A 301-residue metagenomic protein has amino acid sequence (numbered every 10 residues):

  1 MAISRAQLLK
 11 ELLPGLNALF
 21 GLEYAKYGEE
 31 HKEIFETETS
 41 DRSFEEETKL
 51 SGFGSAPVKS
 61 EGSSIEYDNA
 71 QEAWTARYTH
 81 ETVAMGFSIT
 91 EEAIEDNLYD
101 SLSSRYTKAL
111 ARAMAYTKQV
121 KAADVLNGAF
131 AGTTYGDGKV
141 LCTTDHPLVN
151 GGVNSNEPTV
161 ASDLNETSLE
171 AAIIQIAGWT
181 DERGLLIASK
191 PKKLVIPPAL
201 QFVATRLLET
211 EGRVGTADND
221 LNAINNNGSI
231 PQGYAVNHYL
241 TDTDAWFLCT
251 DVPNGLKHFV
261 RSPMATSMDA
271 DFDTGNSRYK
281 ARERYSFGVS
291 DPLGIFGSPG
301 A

Functional and structural regions predicted by a protein language model:
M1-Y27: N-terminal alpha-helical "arm" segments
A2-K10, C142-D181, A188-K193, A199-A301: Sequence/fold signature of self-assembling virion shell proteins
A25-V83: Assembly/oligomerization interface modules of large self-assembling protein complexes
T75-T133, L194, Y279-A281: Long, contiguous amphipathic alpha-helices that act as assembly "spine/axial" helices in icosahedral shell and virion
A76-E81, E92, T133, K139 (+3 more regions): Flexible, active-site-adjacent loop/turn segments at secondary-structure boundaries
T79, L102, Y106, A161-S168 (+1 more regions): Short, contiguous, pocket-lining structural segments that sit at or immediately flank catalytic/ligand-binding sites
N127, A131, E182-I187: Surface-exposed acidic, glycine-flexible loop patches that form ligand/cofactor-binding and adhesion interfaces
G128-P147: Charge-rich, acidic-biased intrinsically disordered regions
